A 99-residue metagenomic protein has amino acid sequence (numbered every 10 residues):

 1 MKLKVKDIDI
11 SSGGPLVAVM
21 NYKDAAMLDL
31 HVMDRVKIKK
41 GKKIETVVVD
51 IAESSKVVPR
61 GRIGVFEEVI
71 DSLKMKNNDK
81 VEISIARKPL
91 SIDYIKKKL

Functional and structural regions predicted by a protein language model:
M1-L99: Long, compositionally biased stretches
